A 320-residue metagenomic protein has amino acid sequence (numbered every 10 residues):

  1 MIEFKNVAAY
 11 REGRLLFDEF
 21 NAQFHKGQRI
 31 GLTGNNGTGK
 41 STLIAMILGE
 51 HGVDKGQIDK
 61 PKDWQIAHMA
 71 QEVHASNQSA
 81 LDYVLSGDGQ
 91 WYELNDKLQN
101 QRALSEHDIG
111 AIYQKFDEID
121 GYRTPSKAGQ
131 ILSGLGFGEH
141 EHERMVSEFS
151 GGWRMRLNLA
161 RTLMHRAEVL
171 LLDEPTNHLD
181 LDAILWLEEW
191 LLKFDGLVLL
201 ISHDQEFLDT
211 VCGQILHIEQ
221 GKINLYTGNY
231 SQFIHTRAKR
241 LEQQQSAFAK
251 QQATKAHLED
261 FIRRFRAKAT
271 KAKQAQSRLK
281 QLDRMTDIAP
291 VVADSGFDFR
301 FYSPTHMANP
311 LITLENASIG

Functional and structural regions predicted by a protein language model:
M1-F248, S295, R300-G320: ABC ATP-binding cassette signature C-motif
T236-F261, F265-V292: Intracellular alpha-helical coupling/juxtamembrane segments of multi-pass membrane proteins
